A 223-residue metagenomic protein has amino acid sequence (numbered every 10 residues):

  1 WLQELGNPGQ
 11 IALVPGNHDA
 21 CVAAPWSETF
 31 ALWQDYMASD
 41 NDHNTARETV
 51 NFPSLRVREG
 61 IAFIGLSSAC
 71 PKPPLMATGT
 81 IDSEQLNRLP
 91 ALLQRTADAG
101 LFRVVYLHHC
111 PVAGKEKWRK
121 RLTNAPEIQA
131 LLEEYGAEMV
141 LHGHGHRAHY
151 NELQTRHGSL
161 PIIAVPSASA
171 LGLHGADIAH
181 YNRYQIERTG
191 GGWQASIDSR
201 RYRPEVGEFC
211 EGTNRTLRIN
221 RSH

Functional and structural regions predicted by a protein language model:
W1-R88, R156-G158: Extended active-site neighborhood of metal-dependent phosphoesterases/phosphodiesterases
A12-V14, I64, V104, M139-L141 (+1 more regions): Hydrophobic/aromatic beta-strand patches that form the interior of the parallel beta-sheet core in alpha/beta enzyme
G16-N17, H108, H144: Active-site glycine-centered loops adjacent to acidic/histidine catalytic or metal-binding residues that shape
A20-A23, K72-P74, V112-K115, H149-N151 (+2 more regions): Short catalytic/ligand-binding loop motif for oxyanion handling, primarily in non-cytosolic enzymes, centered on
A24-P25, M76-T80, K115-K120, L173-A176: Short, solvent-exposed loop/turn segments at secondary-structure boundaries
L93-G114: Short acidic, glycine-rich surface-loop motifs adjacent to enzyme active sites
K117-G190: Conserved beta-sheet core of the metallophosphoesterase superfamily
I186-H223: A short C-terminal boundary segment appended to hydrolase-like catalytic domains
